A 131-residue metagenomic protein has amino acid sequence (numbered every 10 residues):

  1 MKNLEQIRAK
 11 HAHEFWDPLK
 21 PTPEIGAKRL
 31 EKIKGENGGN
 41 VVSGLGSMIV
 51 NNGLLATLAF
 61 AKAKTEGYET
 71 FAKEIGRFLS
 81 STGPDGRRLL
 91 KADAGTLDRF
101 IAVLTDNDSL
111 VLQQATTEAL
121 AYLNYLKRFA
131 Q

Functional and structural regions predicted by a protein language model:
M1-Q131: Small/polar/charged residue-enriched interaction surfaces, especially the RNA/DNA-contacting tracks of RNP/CRISPR
